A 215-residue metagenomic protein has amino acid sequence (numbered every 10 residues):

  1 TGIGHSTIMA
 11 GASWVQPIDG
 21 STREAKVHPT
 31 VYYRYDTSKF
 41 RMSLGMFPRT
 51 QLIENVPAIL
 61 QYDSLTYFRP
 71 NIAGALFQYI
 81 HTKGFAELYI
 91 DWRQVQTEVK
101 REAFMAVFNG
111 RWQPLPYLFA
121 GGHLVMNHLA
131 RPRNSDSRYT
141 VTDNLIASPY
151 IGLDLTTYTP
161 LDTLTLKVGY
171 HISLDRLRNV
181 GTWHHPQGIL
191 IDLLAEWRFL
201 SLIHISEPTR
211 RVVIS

Functional and structural regions predicted by a protein language model:
T1, R23-P29, R69-A73, K100-A106 (+2 more regions): Residues that define the transmembrane beta-barrel architecture of outer-membrane proteins
T1-I3, V31-Y35, A75-Y79, F108-W112 (+2 more regions): Residues on the lipid-exposed face of transmembrane beta-strands in outer-membrane beta-barrel proteins
T1-Y35: Beta-barrel outer-membrane channel/assembly domains of diderm bacteria
G2-T7, D36-K39, R111-G122, T156-T165 (+1 more regions): Short loop/turn motifs that connect adjacent beta-strands in outer-membrane beta-barrel proteins
S6-I18, A75, G84-Q96, A120-D136 (+2 more regions): Transmembrane beta-strand segments that form the barrel wall of outer-membrane beta-barrel proteins
D19-K26, N55-L60, E98-A103, P132-Y139 (+1 more regions): Outer-membrane beta-barrel translocator domains and adjoining extracellular loop/strand segments of Gram-negative
R41-R111: Surface-exposed coil loops of outer-membrane beta-barrel proteins
I203-I214: Single conserved hydrophobic/aromatic residue that forms the stacking wall/gate of nucleotide- or nucleobase-binding
